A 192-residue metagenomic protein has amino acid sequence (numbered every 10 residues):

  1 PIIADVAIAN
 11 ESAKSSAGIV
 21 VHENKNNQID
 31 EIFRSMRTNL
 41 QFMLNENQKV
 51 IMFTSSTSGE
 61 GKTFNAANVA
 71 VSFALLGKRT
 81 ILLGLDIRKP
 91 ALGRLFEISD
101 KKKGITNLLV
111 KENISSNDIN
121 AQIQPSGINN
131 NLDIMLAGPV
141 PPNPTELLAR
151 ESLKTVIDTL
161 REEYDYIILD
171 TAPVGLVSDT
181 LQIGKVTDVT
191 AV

Functional and structural regions predicted by a protein language model:
P1-A17, G138: Beta-strand-loop-alpha "switch" segments that mediate conformational coupling across diverse proteins
I19, K25-V192: P-loop NTP-binding module
